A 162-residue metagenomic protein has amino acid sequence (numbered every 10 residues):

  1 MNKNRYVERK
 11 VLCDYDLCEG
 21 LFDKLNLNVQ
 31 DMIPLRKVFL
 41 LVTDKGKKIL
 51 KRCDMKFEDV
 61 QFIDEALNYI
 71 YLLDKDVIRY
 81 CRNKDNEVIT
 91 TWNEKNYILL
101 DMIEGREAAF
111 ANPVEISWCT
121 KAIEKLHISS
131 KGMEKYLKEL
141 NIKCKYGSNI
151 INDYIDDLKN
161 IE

Functional and structural regions predicted by a protein language model:
M1-K84, V88: Conserved NTP-binding catalytic cores of kinases and kinase-like/nucleotidyltransferase enzymes across multiple kinase
D16-G20, Q61, E65, V114-S117 (+2 more regions): Generic alpha-helical secondary structure signal
F62-A66, D76, K95-N96, E115 (+1 more regions): Generic hydrophobic, aliphatic-rich segments that mediate packing or membrane embedding
C81-N93, S129-C144: A short, terminal or domain-edge coil/loop segment
E87-W118: Conserved structural core of kinase catalytic domains
R106-L140: Conserved kinase catalytic-core helix
I142-E162: Active-site catalytic-loop/activation-segment of kinase and kinase-like phosphoryl-transfer enzymes
